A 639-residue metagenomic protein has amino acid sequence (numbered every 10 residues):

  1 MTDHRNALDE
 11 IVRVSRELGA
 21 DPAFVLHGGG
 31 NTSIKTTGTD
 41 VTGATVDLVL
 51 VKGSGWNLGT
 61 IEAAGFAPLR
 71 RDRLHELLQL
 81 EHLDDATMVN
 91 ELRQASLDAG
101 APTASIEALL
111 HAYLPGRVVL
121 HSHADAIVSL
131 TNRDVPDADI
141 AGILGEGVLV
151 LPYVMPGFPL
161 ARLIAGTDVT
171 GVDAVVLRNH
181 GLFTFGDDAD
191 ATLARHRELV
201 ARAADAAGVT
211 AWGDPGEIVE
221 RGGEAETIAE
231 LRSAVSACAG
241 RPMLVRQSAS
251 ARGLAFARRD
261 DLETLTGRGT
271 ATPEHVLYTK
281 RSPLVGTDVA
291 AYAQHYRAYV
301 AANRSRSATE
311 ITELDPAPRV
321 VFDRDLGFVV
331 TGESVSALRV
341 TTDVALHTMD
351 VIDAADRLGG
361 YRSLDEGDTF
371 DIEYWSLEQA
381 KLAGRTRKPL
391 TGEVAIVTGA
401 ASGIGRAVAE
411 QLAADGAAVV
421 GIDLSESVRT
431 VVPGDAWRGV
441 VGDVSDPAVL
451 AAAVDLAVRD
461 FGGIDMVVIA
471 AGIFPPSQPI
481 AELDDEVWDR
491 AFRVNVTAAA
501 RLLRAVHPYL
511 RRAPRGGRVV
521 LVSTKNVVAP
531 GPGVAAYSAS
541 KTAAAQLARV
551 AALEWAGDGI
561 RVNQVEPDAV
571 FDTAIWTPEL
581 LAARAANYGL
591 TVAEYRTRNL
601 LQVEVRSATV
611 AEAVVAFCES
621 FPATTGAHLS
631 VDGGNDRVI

Functional and structural regions predicted by a protein language model:
M1-A395, A407: Glycine-rich flexible loops
Q478-I480, V487-D489: Substrate-binding pocket helix/loop in short-chain dehydrogenase/reductase
A481, A529-A535, G557, Q602: Active-site loop immediately N-terminal to the catalytic Tyr-X3-Lys motif of short-chain dehydrogenase/reductase
L503, S540, A548: Active-site helix of classical SDR
P508, L553-E554: Alpha-helical segment proximal to the catalytic Tyr-Lys
A556, R561, A623-G626: Short, small/polar-rich loop/turn modules that mediate ligand/substrate recognition or access, typified
V603-V631, D636: C-terminal substrate-recognition "lid" of short-chain dehydrogenase/reductases
